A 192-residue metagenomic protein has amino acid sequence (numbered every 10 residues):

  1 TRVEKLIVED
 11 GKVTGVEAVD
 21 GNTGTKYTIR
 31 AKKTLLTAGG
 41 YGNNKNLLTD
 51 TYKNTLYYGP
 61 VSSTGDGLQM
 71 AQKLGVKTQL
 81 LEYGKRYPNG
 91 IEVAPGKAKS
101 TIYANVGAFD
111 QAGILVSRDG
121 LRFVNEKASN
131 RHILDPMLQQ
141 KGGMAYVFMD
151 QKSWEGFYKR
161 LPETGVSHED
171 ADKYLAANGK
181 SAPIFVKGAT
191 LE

Functional and structural regions predicted by a protein language model:
T1-E4: A conserved beta-strand/loop element that lines the FAD pocket in flavoprotein oxidoreductases
I7-T28, T34: Conserved beta-strand-loop-beta-strand element in the redox core of flavoprotein oxidoreductases
V13, T37-A38, Q111: Short glycine/serine/threonine-biased micro-segments
V16, I29-A31, V124-E126, N130: Short capping micro-motif at the N-terminus of alpha-helices
G24, Y41-G42, R122: Glycine-rich nucleotide phosphate-binding loop and flanking beta-alpha elements of Rossmann-like dinucleotide-binding
T25, N44, E155-F157: Intrinsically disordered, low-complexity acidic/polar segments
I29-P95: Glycine-rich loop(s) and the adjacent beta-strand/alpha-helix scaffold that form part
L68-M70, K77-E192: An anion/pyrophosphate-binding glycine-rich loop and adjacent beta-alpha core in soluble alpha-beta enzymes
